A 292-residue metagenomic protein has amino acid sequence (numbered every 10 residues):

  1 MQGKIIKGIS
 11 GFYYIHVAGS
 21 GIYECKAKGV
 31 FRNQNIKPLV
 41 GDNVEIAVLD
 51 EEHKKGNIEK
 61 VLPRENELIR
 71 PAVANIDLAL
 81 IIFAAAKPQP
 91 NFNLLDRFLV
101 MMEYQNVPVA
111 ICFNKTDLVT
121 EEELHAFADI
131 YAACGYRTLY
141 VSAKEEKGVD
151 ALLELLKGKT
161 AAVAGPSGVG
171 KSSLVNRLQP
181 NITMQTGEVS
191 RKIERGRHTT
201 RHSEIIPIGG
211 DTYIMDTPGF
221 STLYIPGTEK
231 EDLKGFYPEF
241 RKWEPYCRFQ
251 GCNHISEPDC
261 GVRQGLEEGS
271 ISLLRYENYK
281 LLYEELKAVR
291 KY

Functional and structural regions predicted by a protein language model:
M1-I9: Structural detector for short beta-strands of small beta-barrel domains
G11, G29, N35-E52, L62-L78 (+5 more regions): Helix-rich effector regions associated with P-loop NTPase G domains
Y13-V17, C25, I46: SH3/SH3-like beta-barrel fold
S20-V30: Short, structured beta-strand/loop micro-motifs enriched in basic residues and often containing a Trp
E51-V61, Q89-N91: Short, Lys/Arg- and Gly-enriched loop/turn segments at beta-strand edges
A86-G135: Phosphate-binding glycine-rich loops and their immediate beta-loop-alpha structural context
D117-V169: Canonical P-loop GTPase G-domain recognition
K171-G187: A conserved segment at the C-terminal end of the G1
